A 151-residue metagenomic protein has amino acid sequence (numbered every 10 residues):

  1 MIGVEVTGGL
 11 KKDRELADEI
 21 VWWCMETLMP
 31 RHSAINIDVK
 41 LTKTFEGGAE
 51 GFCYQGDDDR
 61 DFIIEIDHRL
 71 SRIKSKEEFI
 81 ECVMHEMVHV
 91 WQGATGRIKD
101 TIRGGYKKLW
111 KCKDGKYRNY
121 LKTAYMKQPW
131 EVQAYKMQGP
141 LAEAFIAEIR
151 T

Functional and structural regions predicted by a protein language model:
I2-D59: Auxiliary, metal-adjacent structural segments of Zn-dependent hydrolase domains
I20, C24-T27, W91, M137 (+2 more regions): Short alpha-helical scaffold segments that flank and stabilize functional sites
T27-I35, R97-K99, F145-T151: Surface-exposed helix-capping loop/turn segments at secondary-structure junctions
T42-E77, G93-A94, I98: Active-site scaffold of zinc-dependent metalloenzymes
S75-W91: Short alpha-helix carrying the canonical HExxH Zn2+-binding catalytic motif
E77, D100-T151: Metalloprotease/metallohydrolase-associated module, dominated by Zn2+-dependent proteases
M87-R103: Catalytic Zn2+-binding segment of zinc metalloproteases
